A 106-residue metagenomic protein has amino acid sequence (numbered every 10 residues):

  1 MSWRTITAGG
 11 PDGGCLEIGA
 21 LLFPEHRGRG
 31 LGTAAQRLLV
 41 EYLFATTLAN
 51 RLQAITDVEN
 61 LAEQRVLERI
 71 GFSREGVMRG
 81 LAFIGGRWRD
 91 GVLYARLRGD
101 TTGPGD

Functional and structural regions predicted by a protein language model:
M1-D106: Acyl-donor (CoA/ACP) binding surface of acyl/acetyltransferases
